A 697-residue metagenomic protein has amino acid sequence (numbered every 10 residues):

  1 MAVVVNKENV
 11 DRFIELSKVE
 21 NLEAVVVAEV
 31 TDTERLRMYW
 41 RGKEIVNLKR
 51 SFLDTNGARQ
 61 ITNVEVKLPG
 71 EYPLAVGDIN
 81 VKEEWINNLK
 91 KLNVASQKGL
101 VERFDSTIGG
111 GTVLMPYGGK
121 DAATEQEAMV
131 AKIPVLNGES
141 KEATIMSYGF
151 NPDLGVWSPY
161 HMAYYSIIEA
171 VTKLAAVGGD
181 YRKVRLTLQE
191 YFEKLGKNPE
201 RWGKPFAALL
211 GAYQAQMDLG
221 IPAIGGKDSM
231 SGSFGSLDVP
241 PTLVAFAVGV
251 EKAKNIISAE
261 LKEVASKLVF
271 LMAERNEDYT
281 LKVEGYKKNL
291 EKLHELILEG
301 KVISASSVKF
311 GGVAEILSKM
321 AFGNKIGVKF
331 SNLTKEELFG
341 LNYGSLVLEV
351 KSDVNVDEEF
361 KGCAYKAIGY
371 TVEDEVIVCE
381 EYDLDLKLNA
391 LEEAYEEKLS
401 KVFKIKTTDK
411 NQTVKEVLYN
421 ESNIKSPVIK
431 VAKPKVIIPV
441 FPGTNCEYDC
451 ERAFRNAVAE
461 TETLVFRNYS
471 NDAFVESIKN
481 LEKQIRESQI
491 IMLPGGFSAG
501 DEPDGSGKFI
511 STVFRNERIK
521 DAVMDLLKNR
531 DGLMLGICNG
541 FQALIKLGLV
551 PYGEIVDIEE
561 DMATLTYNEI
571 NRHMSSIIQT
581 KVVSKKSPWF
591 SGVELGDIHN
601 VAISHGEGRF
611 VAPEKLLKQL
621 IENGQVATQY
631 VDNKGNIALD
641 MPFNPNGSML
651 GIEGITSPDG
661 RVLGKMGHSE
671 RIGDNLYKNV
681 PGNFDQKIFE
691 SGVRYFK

Functional and structural regions predicted by a protein language model:
M1-G500, V513-M524, L650, I655-T656 (+2 more regions): Glycine/proline-enriched, intrinsically flexible loops and inter-domain linkers
E8-N9, D32, R275, D353 (+6 more regions): Short acidic/polar capping segments at secondary-structure boundaries
F13, Y448, E502-D504, L544-L547 (+2 more regions): Short glycine-/acidic-enriched loop or helix-start segments at secondary-structure transitions that form or flank
E34-R35, S231-S233, K254, Q542-K546 (+4 more regions): Short, well-ordered, mixed-charge alpha-helical segments that flank or form enzyme active sites
K197, D278, P503-T512, T628-Q629 (+1 more regions): Short, basic, glycine/proline-bearing loop/turn elements
S307, C538, H668: Active-site glycine-centered loops adjacent to acidic/histidine catalytic or metal-binding residues that shape
F474-E476, L481, M524-D525, D557-K697: Amide-donor transfer/coupling interface in amidating biosynthetic enzymes
S498-K586: Cysteine-nucleophile active-site neighborhood
